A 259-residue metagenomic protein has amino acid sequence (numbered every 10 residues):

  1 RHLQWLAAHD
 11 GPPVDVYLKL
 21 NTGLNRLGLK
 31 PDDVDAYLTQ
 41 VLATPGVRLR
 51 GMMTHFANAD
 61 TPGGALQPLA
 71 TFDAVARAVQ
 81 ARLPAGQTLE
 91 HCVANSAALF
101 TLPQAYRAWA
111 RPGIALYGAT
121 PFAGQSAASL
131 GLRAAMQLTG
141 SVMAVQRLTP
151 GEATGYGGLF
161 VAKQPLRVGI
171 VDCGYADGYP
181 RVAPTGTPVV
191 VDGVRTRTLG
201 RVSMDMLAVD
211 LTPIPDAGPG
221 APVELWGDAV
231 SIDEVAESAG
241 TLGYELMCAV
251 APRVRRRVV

Functional and structural regions predicted by a protein language model:
R1-Q4: Catalytic beta/alpha-barrel core
A7-D15, T22-P150, P213: Active-site loop/helix belt of alpha/beta enzymes
D15-Y17, P165: A short alpha-helix capping/helix-coil boundary motif
R147-V259: C-terminal accessory subdomain/extension
